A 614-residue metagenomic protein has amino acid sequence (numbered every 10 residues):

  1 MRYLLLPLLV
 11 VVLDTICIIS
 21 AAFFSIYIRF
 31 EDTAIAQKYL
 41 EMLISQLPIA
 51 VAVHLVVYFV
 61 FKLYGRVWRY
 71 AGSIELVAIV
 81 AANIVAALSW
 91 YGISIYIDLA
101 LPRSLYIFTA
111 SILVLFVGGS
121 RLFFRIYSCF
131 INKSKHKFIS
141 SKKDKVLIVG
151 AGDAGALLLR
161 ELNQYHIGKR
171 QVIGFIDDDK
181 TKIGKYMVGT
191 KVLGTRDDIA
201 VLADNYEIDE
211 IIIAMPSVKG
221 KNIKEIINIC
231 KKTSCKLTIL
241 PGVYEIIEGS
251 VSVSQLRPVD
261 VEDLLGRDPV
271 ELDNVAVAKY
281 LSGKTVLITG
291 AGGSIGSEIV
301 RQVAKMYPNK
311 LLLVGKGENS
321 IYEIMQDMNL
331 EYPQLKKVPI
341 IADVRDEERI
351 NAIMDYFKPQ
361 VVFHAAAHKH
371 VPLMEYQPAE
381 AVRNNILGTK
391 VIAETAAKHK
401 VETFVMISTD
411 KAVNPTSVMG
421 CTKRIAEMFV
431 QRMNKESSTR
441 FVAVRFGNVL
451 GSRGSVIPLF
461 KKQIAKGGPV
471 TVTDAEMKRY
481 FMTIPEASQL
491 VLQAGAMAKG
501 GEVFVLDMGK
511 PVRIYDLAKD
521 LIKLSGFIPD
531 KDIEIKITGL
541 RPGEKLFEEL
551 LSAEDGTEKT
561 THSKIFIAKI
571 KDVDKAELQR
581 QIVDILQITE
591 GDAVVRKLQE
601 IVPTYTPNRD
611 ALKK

Functional and structural regions predicted by a protein language model:
M1-S141, R170, I183, K232 (+1 more regions): Signature of alpha-helical transmembrane segments in polytopic membrane proteins
L9-V10, I19, F23, A34 (+5 more regions): A solvent-exposed beta-alpha-beta segment
A203, E207-D209, P308-N309, M354-F363 (+1 more regions): Proline-aspartate-enriched helix->loop->beta-strand connector
I223-T285, A397: Flexible, Lys/Arg-rich cytosolic regulatory linkers and terminal tails that connect or flank
T233, E248-G249, H364, H368-E427 (+1 more regions): Conserved Rossmann-fold NAD(P)-dependent oxidoreductase catalytic core, especially the SDR/UDP-sugar
E271, A276-Y280, M428, R432-N448 (+1 more regions): Strand-loop microenvironment adjacent to phosphate/nucleotide-handling motifs in alpha/beta enzyme folds
V286-A304: N-terminal Rossmann NAD(P)H-binding glycine-rich loop of SDR-like oxidoreductase domains
I341-V361: Conserved Rossmann-fold cofactor-binding substructure of NAD(P)-dependent oxidoreductases
